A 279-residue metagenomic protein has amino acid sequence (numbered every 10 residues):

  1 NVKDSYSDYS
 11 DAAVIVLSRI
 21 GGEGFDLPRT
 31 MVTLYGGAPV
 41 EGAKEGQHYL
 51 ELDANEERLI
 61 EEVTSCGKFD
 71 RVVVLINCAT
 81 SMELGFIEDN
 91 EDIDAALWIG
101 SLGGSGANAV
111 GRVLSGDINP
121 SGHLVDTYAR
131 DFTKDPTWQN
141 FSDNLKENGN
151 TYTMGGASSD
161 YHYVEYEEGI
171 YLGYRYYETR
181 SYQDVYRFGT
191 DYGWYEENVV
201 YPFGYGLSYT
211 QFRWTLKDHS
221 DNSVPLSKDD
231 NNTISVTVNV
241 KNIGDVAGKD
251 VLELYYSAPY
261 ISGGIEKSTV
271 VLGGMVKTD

Functional and structural regions predicted by a protein language model:
N1-D279: C-terminal non-catalytic regions of proteins with extracellular/luminal or membrane-system context
